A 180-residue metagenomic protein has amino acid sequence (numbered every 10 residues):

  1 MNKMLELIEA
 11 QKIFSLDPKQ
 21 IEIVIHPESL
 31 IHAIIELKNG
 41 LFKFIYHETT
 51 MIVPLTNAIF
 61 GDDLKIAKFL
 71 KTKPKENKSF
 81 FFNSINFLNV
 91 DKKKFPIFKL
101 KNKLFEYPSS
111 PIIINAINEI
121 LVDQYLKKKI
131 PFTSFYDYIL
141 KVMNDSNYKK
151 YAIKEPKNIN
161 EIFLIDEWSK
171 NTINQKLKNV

Functional and structural regions predicted by a protein language model:
M1-V180: Catalytic, metal-anchored helix/loop core of enzyme active sites in primary metabolism
